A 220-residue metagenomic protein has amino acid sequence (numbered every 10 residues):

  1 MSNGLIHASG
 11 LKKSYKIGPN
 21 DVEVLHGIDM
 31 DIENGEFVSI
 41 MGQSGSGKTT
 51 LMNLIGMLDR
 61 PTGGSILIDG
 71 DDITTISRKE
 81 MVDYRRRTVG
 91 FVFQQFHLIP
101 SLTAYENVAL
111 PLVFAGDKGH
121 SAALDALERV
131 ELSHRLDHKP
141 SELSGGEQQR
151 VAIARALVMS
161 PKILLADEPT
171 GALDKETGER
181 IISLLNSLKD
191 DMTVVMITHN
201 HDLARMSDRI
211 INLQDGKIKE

Functional and structural regions predicted by a protein language model:
M1-N3: Short, Lys/Arg-enriched, disordered terminal segments
L5-I210: ABC family nucleotide-binding domain
I210-E220: H-loop (His-switch) and adjacent beta-strand-loop-beta switch element of ABC-type ATPase nucleotide-binding domains
